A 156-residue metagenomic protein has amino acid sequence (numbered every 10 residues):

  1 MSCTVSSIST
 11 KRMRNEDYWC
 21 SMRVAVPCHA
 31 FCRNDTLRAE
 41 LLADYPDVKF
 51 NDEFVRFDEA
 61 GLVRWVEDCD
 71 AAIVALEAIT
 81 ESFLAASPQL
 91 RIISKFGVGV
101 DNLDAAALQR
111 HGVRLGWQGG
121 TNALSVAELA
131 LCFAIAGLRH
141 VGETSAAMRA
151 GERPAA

Functional and structural regions predicted by a protein language model:
S7-C69: N-terminal glycine-/charge-rich "phosphate-binding" loop or analogous flexible N-terminal tail
D52, F96-G97, V113-L124: Short beta->alpha connector loops at strand-helix junctions that form conserved, small/polar/Pro-enriched
D52-F57, V74-A75, M148-A156: Short gly/ser/thr-rich secondary-structure transition/capping motifs
V66-A71, P88-L90: Short acidic/histidine-rich motifs immediately flanking catalytic phosphotransfer sites in two-component signaling
A78-L90, A105-A107: Rossmann-fold NAD(P) dinucleotide-binding segment
D101-V113: Rossmann-fold NAD(P)-binding glycine/threonine-rich loop
H111, G119-A156: Phosphate-binding beta-alpha-beta segment of Rossmann-like dinucleotide-binding domains, i.e., the NAD(P)
